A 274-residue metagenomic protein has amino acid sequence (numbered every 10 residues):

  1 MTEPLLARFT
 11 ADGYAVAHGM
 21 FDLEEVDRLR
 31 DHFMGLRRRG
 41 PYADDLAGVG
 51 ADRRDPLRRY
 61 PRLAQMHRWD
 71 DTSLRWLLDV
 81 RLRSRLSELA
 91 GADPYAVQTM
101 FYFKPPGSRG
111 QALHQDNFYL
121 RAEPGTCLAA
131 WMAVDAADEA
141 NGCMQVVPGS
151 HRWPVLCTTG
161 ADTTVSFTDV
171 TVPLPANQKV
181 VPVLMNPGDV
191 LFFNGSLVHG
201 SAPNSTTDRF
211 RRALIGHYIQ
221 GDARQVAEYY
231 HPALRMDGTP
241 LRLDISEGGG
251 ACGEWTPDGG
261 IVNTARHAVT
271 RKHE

Functional and structural regions predicted by a protein language model:
M1-D12, A17-L113, Y119-A122, T159 (+1 more regions): Non-heme Fe(II)-dependent double-stranded beta-helix
D22-L23, Y102-F103, A137, H151-R152 (+2 more regions): Short, solvent-exposed loop/turn segments at secondary-structure junctions
R39, G48-A51, L197-E274: Non-heme Fe(II)/2-oxoglutarate
A92, N117-E123, A133-C143, G149-H151: Active-site region of the double-stranded beta-helix
R109, A122-P124, T206-F210: A generic structural micro-feature
Q115-D116, T164-K179, D208-F210, Y229-L234: Short, surface-exposed loop/helix-turn segments at secondary-structure junctions that function as lids/hinges flanking
R121-E139, L184, F192, H217-G221: Short, conserved beta-strand element in jelly-roll/cupin
E139-A202: Double-stranded beta-helix
